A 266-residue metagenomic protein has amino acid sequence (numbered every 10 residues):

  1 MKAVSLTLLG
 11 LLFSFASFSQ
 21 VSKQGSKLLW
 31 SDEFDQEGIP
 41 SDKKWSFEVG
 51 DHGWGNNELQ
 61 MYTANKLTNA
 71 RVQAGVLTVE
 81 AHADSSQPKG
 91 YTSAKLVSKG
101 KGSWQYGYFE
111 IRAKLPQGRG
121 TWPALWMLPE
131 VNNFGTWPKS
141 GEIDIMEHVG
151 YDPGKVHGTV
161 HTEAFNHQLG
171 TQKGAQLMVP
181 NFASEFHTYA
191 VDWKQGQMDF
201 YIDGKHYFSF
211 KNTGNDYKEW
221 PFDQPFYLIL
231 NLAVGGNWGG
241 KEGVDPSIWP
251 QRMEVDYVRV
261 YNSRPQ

Functional and structural regions predicted by a protein language model:
M1-K23: Bacterial Sec-dependent N-terminal signal peptides
Q20-Q266: GH16 jelly-roll
